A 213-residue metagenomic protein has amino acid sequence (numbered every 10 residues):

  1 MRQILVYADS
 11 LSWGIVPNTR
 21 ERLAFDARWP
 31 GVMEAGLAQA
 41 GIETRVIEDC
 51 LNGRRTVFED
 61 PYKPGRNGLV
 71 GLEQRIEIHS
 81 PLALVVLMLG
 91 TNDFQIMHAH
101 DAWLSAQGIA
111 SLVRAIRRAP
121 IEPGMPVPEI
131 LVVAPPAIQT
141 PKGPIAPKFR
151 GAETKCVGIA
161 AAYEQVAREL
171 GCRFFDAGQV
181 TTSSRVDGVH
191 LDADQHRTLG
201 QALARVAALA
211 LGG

Functional and structural regions predicted by a protein language model:
M1-C50, R75-E77, R197: Serine-esterase "nucleophile elbow" of acetyl-processing enzymes
S12-G14, T56, I138-T140: Short, acidic Gly/Pro/Ser/Thr-rich loop/turn segments
I15-V16, R20, V57-F58, Q95-M97 (+1 more regions): A generic structural signal for short coil/turn motifs at secondary-structure boundaries
R22-A24, Y62-G65: Acidic-and-aromatic substrate-binding clefts and catalytic sites of carbohydrate-active enzymes
Q39, R66-G213: Alpha-helical cap/lid subdomain in secreted, periplasmic, or secretory-pathway luminal O-acyl-processing enzymes
V46-G53, A177-T181: Acidic carboxylate-rich catalytic motifs and surrounding loops in phosphoryl-/glycosyl-chemistry enzymes
L51-P64: N-terminal beta-loop-helix "entrance" segment that forms/cooperates in small-molecule cofactor or anionic ligand
